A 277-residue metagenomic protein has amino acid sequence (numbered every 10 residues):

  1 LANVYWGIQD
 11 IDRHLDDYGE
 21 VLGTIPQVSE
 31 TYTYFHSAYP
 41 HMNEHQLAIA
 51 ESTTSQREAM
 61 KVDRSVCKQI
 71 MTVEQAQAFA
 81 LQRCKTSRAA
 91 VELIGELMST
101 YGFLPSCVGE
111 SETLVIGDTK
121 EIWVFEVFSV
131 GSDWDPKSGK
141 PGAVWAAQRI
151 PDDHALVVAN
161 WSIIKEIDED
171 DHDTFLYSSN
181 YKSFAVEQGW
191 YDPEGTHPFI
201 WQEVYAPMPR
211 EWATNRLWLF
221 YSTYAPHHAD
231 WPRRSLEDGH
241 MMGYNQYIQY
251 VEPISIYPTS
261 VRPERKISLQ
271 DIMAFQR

Functional and structural regions predicted by a protein language model:
L1-T72, L93-I267, I272: A contiguous strand-loop segment
V62-V66, Q75-C84: Second-shell loop/turn segments in exported
A274-R277: Short, intrinsically disordered, charge-balanced linker/junction segments flanking boundaries in proteins
